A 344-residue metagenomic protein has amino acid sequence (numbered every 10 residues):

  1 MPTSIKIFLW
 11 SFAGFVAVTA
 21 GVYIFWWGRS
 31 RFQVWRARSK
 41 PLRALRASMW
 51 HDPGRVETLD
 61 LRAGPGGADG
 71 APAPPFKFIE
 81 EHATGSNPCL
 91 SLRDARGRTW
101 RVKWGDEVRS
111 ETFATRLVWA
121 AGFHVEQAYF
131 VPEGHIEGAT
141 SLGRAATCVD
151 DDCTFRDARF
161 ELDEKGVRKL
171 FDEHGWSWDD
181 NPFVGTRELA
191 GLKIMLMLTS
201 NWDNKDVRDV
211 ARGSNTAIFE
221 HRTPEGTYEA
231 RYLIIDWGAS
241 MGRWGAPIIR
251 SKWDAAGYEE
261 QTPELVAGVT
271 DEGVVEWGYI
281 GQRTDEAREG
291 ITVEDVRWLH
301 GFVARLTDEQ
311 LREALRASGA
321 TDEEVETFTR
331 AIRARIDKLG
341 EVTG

Functional and structural regions predicted by a protein language model:
P2-E80, D94-G97, R305-G344: Regulatory N- and C-terminal appendages and interdomain linkers associated with kinase/kinase-like NTP transferase
G66-G175: Conserved ATP-binding subdomain of kinase catalytic cores across diverse folds
C89, E111, T115, G191-M195 (+3 more regions): Extracytoplasmic/secreted envelope proteins and their assembly/folding machinery, especially bacterial periplasmic
W104-E107, E111, G185-G191, L198 (+4 more regions): Solvent-exposed, acidic/flexible segments
V108-E111, R116, F171-I249: Conserved kinase catalytic-core segment
W119, S200, R316: Short polybasic/polar patches that bind polyanions
H221-G344: C-terminal catalytic region of ATP-dependent kinase domains
